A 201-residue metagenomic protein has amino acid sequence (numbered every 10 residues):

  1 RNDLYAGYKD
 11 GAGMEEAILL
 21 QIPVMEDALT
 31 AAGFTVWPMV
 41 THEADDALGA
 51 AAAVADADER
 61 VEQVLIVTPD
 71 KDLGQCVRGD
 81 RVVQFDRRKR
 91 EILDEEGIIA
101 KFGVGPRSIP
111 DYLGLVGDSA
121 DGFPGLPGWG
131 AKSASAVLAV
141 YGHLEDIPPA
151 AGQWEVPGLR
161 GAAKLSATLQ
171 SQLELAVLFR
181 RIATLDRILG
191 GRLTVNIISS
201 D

Functional and structural regions predicted by a protein language model:
R1-V67, D72-V83, R87-I92, L175-L178 (+1 more regions): Noncatalytic, basic helical substrate-engagement surface that gates or grips nucleic-acid strands
M14, F34-T35, R60, K89-D201: Non-catalytic nucleic-acid-binding/docking modules located in mid-to-C-terminal regions of nucleic-acid enzymes
